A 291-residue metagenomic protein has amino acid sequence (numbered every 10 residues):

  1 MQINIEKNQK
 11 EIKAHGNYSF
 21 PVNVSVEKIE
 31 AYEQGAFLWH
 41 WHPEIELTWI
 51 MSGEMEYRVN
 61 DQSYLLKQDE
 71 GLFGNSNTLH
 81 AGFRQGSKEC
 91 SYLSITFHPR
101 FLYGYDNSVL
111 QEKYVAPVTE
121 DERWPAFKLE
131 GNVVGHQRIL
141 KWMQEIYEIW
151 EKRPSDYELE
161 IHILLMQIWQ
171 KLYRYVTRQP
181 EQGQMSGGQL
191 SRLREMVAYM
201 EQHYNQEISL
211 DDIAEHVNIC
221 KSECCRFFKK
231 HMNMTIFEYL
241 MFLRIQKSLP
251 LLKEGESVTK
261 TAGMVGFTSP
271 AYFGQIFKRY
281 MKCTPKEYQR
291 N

Functional and structural regions predicted by a protein language model:
M1-G71, N77-L79, G86, L110-K113 (+3 more regions): Generic protein-terminus/edge-of-domain signal
D69, E223-F228, Y272-F273, F277: Short hydrophobic/aromatic patch on the recognition helix
N77-L102, L110: Ligand-binding loop in jelly-roll beta-barrel domains
S108-Q167: Amphipathic alpha-helical segments enriched in hydrophobic/aromatic residues interleaved with Lys/Arg
G135-R138, W142, L164, G188-M196 (+2 more regions): N-terminal positioning helix adjacent to the helix-turn-helix/winged-helix DNA-binding module
R138-K152, R192-H203, K247, L251: Solvent-exposed, amphipathic alpha-helical segments
W150, W169-L172, V176, M200 (+3 more regions): Hydrophobic recognition helices of helix-based DNA-binding modules
A198, Q202, E207-A214, I219 (+2 more regions): Terminal helix-turn-helix DNA-binding modules in bacterial transcription factors
